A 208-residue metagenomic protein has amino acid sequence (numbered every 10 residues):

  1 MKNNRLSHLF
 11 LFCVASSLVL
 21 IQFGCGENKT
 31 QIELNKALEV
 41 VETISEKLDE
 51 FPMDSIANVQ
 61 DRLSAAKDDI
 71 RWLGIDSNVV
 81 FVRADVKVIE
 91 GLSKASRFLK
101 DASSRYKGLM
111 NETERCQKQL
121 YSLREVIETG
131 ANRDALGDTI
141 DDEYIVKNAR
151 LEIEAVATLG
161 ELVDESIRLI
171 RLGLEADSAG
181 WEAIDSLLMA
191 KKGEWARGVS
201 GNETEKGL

Functional and structural regions predicted by a protein language model:
M1-C25: Sec-dependent bacterial lipoprotein signal peptides
C25-E90: Immediate post-signal-peptide N-terminus of mature secreted/exported proteins
V41-L48, A102, Y106-L109, T113-C116 (+4 more regions): Amphipathic alpha-helical coiled-coil segments
L48-P52, A131-L208: C-terminal amphipathic alpha-helix
L63, V79-S93, K107-L109, G193-G207: Short, surface-exposed, charge-dense and proline/glycine-enriched linear segments
A95-V156: Surface-exposed, polar helix/loop patches in the mature regions of secreted/periplasmic/lumenal proteins that form
